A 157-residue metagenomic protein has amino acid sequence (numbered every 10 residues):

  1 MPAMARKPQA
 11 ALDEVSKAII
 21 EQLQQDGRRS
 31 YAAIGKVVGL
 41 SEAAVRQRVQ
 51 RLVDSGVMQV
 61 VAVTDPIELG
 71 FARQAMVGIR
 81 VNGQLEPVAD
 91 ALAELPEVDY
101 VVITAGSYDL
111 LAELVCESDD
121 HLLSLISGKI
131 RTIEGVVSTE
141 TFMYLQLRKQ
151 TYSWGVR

Functional and structural regions predicted by a protein language model:
M1-R157: A compositional/biophysical signature of low hydrophobicity enriched in polar/charged and small residues
